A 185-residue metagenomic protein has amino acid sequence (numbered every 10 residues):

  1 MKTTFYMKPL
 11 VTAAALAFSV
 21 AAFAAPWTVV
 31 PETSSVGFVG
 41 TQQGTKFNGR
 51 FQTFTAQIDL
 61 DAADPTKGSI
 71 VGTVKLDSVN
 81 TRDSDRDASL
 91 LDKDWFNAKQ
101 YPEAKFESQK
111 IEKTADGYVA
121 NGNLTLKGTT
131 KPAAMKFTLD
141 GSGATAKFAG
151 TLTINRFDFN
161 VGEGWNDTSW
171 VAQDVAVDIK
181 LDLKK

Functional and structural regions predicted by a protein language model:
K2-V11: Bacterial N-terminal signal peptides that target proteins for export
V11-T12, A22: Cleavable N-terminal signal peptides
A22-K185: Low-complexity, acidic/polar, glycine-enriched regions of mature
